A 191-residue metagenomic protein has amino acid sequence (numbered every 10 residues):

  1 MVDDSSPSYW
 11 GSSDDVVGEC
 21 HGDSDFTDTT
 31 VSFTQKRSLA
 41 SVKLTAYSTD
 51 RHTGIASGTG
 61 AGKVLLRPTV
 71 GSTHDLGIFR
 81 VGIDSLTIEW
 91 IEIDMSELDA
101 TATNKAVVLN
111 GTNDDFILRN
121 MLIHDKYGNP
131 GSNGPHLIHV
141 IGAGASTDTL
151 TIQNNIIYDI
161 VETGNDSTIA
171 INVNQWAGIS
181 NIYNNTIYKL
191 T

Functional and structural regions predicted by a protein language model:
M1-C20, D25, T30: Acidic Gly/Asp/Thr-rich repetitive segments characteristic of extracellular carbohydrate-active and adhesion proteins
D15, F26, L39-S41, A61 (+8 more regions): Surface-exposed or flexible loop/turn and strand-edge residues in extracellular/cell-surface modules
V16-G22, K43-A46, V108, L137-V140: Extended hydrophobic secondary-structure segments that form protein cores and membrane-embedded regions
G22-F26, Y47-H52, V161-T163, T191: Acidic glycine-/aspartate-rich tracts in secreted/extracellular proteins
T34-T101, K126-Y127: Right-handed parallel beta-helix/beta-spiral solenoid domain characteristic of secreted/periplasmic
S41, T45-A46, I83-M95, D114-G128 (+4 more regions): Right-handed parallel beta-helix
T69-F79, D99-N110, N129-G144, T163-Q175: Extracellular beta-strand/beta-solenoid scaffold signature
